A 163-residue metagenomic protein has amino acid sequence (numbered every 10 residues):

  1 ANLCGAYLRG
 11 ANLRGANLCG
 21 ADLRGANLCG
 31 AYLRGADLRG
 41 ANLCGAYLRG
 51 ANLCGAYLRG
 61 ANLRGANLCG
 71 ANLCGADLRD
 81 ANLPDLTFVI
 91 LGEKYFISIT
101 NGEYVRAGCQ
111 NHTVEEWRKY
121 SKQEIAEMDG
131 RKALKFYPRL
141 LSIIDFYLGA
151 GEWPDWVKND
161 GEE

Functional and structural regions predicted by a protein language model:
A1-C4, C44, C74-E163: Intrinsic low-complexity/IDR segments
A1-Y95, I99-N101: Tandem repeat scaffolds
